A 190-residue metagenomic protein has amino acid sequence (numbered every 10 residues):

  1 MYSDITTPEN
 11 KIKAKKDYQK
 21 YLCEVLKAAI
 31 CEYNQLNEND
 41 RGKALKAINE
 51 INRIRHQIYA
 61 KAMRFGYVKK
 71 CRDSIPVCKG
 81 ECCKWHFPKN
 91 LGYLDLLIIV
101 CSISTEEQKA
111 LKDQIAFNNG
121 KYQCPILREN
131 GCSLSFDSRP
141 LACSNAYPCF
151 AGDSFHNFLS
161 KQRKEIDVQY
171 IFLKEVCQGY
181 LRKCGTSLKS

Functional and structural regions predicted by a protein language model:
M1-S190: Short loop/turn segments that flank or connect secondary-structure elements
